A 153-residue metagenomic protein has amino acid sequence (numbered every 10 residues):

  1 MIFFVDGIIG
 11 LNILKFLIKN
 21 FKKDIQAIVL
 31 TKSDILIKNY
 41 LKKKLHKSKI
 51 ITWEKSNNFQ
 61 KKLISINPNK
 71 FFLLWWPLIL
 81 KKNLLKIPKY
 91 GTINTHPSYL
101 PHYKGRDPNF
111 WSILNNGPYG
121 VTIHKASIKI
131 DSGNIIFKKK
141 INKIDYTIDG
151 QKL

Functional and structural regions predicted by a protein language model:
M1-L153: One-carbon transfer enzymes
